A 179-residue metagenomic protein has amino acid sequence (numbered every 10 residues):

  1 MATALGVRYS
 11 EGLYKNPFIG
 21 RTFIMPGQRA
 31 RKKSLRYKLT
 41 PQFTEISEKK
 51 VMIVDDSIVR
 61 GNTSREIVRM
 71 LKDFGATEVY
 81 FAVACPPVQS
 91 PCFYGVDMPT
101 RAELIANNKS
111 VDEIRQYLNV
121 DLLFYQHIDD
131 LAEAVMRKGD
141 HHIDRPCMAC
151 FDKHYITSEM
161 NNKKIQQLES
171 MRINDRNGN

Functional and structural regions predicted by a protein language model:
M1-N179: PRPP-associated nucleotide enzymes
